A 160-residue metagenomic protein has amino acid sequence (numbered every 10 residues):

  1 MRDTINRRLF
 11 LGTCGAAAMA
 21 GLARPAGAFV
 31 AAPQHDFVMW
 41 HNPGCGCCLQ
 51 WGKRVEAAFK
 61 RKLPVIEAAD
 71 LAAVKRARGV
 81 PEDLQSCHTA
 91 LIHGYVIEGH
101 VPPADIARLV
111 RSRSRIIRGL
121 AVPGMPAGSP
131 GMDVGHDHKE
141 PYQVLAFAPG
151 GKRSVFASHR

Functional and structural regions predicted by a protein language model:
M1-A18: N-terminal secretory signal peptides and thylakoid transit peptides that target proteins across membranes
C14, C45-C48, C87: Disulfide-bonded cysteines in secreted/extracellular proteins and peptides
A23-V30: Boundary at the C-terminal end of the N-terminal hydrophobic targeting segment
P33-Q50: Local sequence-structure signature of Cys/Sec-based thiol-disulfide redox active-site neighborhoods
D36-F37, K62, G94-V96: Short active-site oxyanion
L49-A57: Typically the conserved alpha-helix immediately C-terminal to a functionally engaged Cys/Sec in thioredoxin-like
L63-A73: Thiol-based oxidoreductase modules, predominantly thioredoxin-like and allied folds used for disulfide exchange
A77, D83-R160: Thiol/selenol-based redox catalytic cores and closely related redox-interacting motifs
